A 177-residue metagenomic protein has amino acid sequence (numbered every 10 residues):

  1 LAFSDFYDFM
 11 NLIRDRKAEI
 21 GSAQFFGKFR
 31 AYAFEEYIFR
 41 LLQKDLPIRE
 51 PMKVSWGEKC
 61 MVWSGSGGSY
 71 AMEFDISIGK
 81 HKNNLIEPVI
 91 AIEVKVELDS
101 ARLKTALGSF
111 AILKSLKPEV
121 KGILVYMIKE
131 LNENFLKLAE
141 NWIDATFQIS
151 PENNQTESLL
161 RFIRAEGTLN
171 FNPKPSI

Functional and structural regions predicted by a protein language model:
L1-M52: Interdomain/boundary linker segments immediately adjacent to catalytic/signaling cores
Q24-G27, I92-L98: Surface-exposed cleft-lining segments at the edges of enzyme active sites
R30-I38, S69-M72, D99-R102: Phosphate/oxyanion-binding active-site loops and adjacent basic polyanion-contact surfaces
P47-P51, S115-K121, E140-F147: Structural alpha-beta junctions
M52-N83: Active-site metal-binding core of divalent-cation-utilizing nuclease and nuclease-like domains
I76-I78, E87-V96, A106: Conserved catalytic cores of phosphodiester-cleaving nucleases, focusing on short active-site segments
D99-M127, L131-N134: Short, charged, amphipathic alpha-helix that recurs within catalytic cores of restriction-modification and other
I123-I177: Domain-level recognition of nuclease-like catalytic cores that cleave nucleotide substrates
